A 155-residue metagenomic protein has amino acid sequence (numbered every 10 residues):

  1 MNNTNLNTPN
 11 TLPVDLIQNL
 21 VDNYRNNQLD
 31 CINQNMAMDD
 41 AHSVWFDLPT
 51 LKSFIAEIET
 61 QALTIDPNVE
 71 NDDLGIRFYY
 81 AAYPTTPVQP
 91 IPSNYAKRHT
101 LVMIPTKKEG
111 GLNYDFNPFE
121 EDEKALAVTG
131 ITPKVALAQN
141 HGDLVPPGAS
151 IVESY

Functional and structural regions predicted by a protein language model:
M1-S53, E59-L74, A82-Y155: Detector for the mature cores of small, proteolytically processed and post-translationally modified peptide effectors
